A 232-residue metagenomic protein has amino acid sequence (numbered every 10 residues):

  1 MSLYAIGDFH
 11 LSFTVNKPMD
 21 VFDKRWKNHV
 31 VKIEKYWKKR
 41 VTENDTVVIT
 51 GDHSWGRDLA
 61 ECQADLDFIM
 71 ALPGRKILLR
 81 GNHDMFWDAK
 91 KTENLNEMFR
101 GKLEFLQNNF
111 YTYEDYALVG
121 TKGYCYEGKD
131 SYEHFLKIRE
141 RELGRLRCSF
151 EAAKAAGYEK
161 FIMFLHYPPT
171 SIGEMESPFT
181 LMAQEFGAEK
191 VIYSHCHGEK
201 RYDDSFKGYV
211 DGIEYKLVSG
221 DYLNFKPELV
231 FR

Functional and structural regions predicted by a protein language model:
S2, V15-Y113, M175-G187, D211-S219: Core catalytic region of metal-dependent phosphoesterases/phosphodiesterases, especially metallo-beta-lactamase-like
S2-L3, T46, Y116-A117, K160-I162 (+1 more regions): Structural motif
A5, I49, L79, L118 (+1 more regions): Short glycine/serine/threonine-biased micro-segments
G7, R80, N109, K122 (+2 more regions): Residues at the C-termini of beta-strands that transition into short coil/loop
D8, G51-D52, G81-N82, H166 (+1 more regions): Active-site glycine-centered loops adjacent to acidic/histidine catalytic or metal-binding residues that shape
F9-N16, D84, D88-E174: Conserved catalytic scaffold of divalent metal-dependent phosphoesterases
L11, S54-W55, P169, G198: Short active-site segment of divalent metal-dependent hydrolases/proteases that encodes the spacing between
I77, P169-R232: Conserved beta-sheet core of the metallophosphoesterase superfamily
